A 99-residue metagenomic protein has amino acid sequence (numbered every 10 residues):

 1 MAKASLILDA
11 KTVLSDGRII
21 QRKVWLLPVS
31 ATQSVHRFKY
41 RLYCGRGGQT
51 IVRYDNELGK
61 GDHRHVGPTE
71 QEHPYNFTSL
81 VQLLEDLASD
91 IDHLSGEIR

Functional and structural regions predicted by a protein language model:
M1-R64: The feature represents the first ordered module of a protein
E70-R99: Short, compact, well-ordered microdomains
